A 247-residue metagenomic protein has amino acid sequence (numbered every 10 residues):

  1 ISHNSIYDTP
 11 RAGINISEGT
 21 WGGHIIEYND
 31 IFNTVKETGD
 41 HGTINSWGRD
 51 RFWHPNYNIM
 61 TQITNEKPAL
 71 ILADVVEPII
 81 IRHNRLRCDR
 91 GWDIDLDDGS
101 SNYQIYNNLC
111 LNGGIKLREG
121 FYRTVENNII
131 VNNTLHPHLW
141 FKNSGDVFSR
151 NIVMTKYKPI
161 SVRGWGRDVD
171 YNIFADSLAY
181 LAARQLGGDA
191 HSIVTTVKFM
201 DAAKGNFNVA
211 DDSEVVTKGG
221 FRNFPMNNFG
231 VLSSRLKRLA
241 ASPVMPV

Functional and structural regions predicted by a protein language model:
I1-A12, W21-K36, D50-I63, V75-C88 (+5 more regions): Right-handed parallel beta-helix
A12-G19, T38-R49, K67-D74, W92-G99 (+5 more regions): Glycine-rich beta-solenoid repeat tracts in large extracellular/virion proteins
I16, G39-H41, Y57-I59, I94-L96 (+8 more regions): Surface-exposed beta-strand edges and their flanking turn/coil or helix-capping segments
N33, L70, K204: Generic anion/oxyanion-binding catalytic loop in active/binding sites
G42-T43, W47-Y57, S144-V247: Acidic, glycine- and Ser/Thr-rich low-complexity intrinsically disordered tracts in extracellular/secreted proteins
I63-E66, L70, G220: Carbohydrate-interacting regions of secretory-pathway proteins
